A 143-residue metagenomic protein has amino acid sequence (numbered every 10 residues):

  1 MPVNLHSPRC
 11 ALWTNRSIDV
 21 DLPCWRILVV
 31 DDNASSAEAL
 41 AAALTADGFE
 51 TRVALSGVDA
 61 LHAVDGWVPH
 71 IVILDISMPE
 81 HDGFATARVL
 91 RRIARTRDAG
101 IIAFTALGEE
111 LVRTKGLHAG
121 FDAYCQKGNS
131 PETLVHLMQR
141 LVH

Functional and structural regions predicted by a protein language model:
M1-R26, E132-H143: Non-catalytic signal-transmission and effector/linker regions of two-component phosphorelay proteins
D21-S35, L40-L44, V72: Conserved acidic segment of CheY-like receiver
G48-L55, A63: Short hydrophobic/Thr-rich beta-strand motif most characteristic of the beta2 strand and flanking loop of CheY-like
W67-I73: Active-site beta3 strand of CheY-like receiver
M78: Receiver (REC) domain active-site loop signature in two-component systems and cognate sites in sensor histidine kinases
Q126-G128: A Lys-centered signature of the CheY-like receiver
